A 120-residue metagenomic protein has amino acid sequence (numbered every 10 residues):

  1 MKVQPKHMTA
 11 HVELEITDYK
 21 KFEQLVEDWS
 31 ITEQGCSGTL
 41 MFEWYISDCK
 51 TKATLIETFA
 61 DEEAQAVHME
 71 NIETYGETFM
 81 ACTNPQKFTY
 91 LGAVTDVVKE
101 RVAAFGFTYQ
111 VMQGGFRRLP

Functional and structural regions predicted by a protein language model:
M1-A53, A60-N71, A81-P120: Short S/T/G/P-rich N-terminal loop/turn motif that feeds into the first structured element of a domain
E73-E77: A short, acidic, amphipathic alpha-helical segment used as a generic capping/interface helix at domain edges
